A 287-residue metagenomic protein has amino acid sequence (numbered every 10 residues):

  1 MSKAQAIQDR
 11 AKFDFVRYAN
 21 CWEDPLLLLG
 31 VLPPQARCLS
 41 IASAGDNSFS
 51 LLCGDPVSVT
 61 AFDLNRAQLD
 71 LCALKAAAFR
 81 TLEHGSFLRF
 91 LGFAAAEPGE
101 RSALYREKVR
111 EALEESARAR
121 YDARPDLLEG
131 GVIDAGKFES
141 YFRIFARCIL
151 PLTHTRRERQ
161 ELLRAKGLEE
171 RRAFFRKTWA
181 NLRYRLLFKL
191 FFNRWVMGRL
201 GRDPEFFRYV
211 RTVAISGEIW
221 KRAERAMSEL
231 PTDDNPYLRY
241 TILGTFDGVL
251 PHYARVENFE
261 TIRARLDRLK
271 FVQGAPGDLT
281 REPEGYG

Functional and structural regions predicted by a protein language model:
M1-Y18, G244-R263: Short, charged N-terminal beta->alpha structural module
D14-R37, D46, S50: Conserved alpha-helix/loop element of class I SAM-dependent methyltransferases that forms part of the SAM/SAH-binding
P33-A36, G274-Y286: A short acidic, Gly/Pro-enriched loop at the edge of an enzyme's catalytic core that lines a small-molecule cofactor
Q35-S43, V59-T60: Conserved class I S-adenosyl-L-methionine
G54-D55: Short, structured coil segments at secondary-structure junctions
A61-R66: Conserved acidic E/D residue at the C-terminus of a beta-strand in Rossmann-like folds
A67-F259: Class I S-adenosyl-L-methionine-dependent methyltransferase module
L269: Short, conserved active-site loop motifs that form the nucleotide-linked donor/cofactor pocket
